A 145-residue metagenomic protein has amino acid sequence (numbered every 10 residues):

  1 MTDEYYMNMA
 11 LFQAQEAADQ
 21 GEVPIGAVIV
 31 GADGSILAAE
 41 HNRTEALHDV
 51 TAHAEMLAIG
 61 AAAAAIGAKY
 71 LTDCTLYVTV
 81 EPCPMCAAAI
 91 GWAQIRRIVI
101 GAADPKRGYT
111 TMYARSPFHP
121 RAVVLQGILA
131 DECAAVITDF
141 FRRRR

Functional and structural regions predicted by a protein language model:
M1-Q20, I36, P82-R145: Zinc-dependent deaminase
A10, A14-A17, A27, A38 (+2 more regions): Small-residue (primarily alanine) positions within well-ordered alpha-helices, especially packing/interaction faces
G21-I25, T72: Short, basic and Ser/Thr-rich N-terminal targeting/leader segments
I25-G34: Short beta-strand scaffold segments in enzyme catalytic cores
L37-T44: Short beta->alpha transition motifs characteristic of CBS
T44, V78, A102: Residues that line or immediately flank small-molecule/substrate-binding pockets and catalytic motifs
A46-L57: A short, polar/charged loop-to-alpha-helix boundary motif
A68-V80: Immediate flanking context of iron-sulfur cluster ligation sites
